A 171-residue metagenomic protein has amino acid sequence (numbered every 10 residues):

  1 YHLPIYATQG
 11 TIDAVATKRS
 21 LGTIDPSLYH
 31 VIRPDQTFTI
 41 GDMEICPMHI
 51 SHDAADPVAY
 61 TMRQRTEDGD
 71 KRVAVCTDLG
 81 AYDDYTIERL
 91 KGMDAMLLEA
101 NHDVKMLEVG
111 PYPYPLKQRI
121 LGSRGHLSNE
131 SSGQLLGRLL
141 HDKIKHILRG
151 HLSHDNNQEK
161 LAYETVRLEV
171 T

Functional and structural regions predicted by a protein language model:
Y1-T37: Active-site HxH/HxHxD metal-binding segment of metal-dependent hydrolases
P4, L28, R72, D94 (+1 more regions): Residues at the starts of beta-strands that form the adenosine-phosphate
A7, A74-V75, R149: Structural beta-sheet core signal
G10, I50-D53, T77-L79, A100-H102 (+1 more regions): Active-site metal-binding loops of divalent metal-dependent hydrolases
G22-Y29, G41-M43, K143, T171: A short helix-to-beta-strand connector/capping loop
R33-A95: Core dinuclear metal-dependent hydrolase active-site scaffold
D84-V170: Cap/insert and terminal regions of metallo-dependent hydrolase folds
